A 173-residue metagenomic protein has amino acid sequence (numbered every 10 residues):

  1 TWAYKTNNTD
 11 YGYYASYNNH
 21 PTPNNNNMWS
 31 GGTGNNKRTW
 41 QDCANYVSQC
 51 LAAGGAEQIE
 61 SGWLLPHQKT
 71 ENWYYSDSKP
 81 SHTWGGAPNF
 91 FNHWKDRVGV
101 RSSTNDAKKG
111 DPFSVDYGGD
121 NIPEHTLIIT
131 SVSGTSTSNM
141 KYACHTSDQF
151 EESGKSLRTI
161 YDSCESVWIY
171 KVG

Functional and structural regions predicted by a protein language model:
T1-S76: N-terminal capping segments
Y4, W40, F90-F91, F113 (+1 more regions): Phenylalanine-focused residue identity feature
M28, G62, N72, T83 (+2 more regions): Residues in intrinsically disordered, low-complexity segments of regulatory proteins
C43, G86, S153-S156: Alpha-helix initiation/capping motif
A53-E57, S133, D148: Short loop/turn segments at secondary-structure transitions that flank enzyme active sites
H67-K141: ...with weaker cross-activation on analogous glycine-rich loops/strands in unrelated enzymes
N139-Q149, G154-G173: Low-complexity, Gly/Ser/Thr/Pro-rich intrinsically disordered linker/tail segments
